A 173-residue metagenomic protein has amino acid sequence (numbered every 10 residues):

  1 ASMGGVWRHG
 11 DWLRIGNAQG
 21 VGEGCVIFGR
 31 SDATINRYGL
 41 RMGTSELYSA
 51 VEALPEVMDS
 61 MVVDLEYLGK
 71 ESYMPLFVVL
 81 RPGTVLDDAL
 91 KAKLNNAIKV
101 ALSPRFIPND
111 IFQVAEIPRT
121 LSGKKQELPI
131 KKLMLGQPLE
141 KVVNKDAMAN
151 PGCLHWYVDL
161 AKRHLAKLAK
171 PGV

Functional and structural regions predicted by a protein language model:
A1-S2, I111: Short hydrophobic "helix-edge" motifs at membrane interfaces and signal-peptide entry regions
S2-F106, K125, P129, W156: AMP-binding/adenylate-forming catalytic core of the ANL superfamily
M61-Y67, P75-F77, N95-V173: Conserved C-terminal "lid"/linker of ANL adenylate-forming enzymes
